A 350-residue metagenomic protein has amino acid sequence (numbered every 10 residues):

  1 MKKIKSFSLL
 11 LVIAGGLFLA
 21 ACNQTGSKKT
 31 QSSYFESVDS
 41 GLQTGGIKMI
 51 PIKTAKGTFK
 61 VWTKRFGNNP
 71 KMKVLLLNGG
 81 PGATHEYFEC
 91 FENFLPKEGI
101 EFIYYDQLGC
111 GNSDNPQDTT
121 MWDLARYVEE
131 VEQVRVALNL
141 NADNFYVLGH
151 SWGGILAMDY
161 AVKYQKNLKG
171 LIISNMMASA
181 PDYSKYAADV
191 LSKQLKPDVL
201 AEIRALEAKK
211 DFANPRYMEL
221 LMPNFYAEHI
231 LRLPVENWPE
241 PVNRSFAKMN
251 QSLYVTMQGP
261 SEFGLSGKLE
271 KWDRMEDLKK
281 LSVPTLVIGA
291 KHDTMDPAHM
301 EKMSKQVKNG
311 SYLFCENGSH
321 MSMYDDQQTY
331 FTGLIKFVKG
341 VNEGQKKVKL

Functional and structural regions predicted by a protein language model:
F18-A21: C-terminal motif of bacterial Sec signal peptides marking the signal peptidase cleavage site
F59-N115: Conserved HGGG/HGGXW glycine-rich cap/lid loop of the alpha/beta-hydrolase fold
Q107-L148, W152: Active-site loop/oxyanion-hole signature of alpha/beta-hydrolase fold enzymes
D143-Y186: Conserved hydrolase catalytic core segment
L171-F212: Flexible "cap/lid" loop of the alpha/beta hydrolase fold
Q194, A201-K279, V283: Alpha/beta-hydrolase
M275-N317: Conserved loop-alpha-helix segment in the C-terminal half of the alpha/beta-hydrolase fold that carries the catalytic
G310-L350: Catalytic active-site module of serine/aspartate enzymes centered on a nucleophile-bearing elbow/loop
